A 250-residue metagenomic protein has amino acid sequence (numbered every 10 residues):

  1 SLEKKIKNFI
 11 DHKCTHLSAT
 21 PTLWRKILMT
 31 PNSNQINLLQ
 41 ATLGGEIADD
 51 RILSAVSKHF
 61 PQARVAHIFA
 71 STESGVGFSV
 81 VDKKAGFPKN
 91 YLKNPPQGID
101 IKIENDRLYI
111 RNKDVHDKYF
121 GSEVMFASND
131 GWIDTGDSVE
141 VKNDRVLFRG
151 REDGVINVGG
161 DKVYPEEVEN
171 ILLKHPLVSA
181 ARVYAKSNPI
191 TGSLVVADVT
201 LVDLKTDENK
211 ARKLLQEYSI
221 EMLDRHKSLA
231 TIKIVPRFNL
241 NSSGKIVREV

Functional and structural regions predicted by a protein language model:
S1-K26, Q40, A66: AMP-binding/adenylate-forming
H16, L28-F87: Gly/Ser/Thr-rich phosphate-binding loop
L17, N112, G136-K227: AMP-binding/adenylate-forming catalytic core of the ANL superfamily
Q62, L177-A180, T231, R237: Glycine-centered tight turns that cap/initiate beta-strands
V65-E73, Y91-P96, Y184-K186, K233: Beta-strand->loop->alpha-helix junctions that form or flank phosphate-binding loops in nucleotide-handling enzymes
P95, K102-G131, D161-V163: Conserved ATP/PPi-binding loop(s) of AMP-dependent carboxylate-activating enzymes
E221-K245: AMP-binding/adenylate-forming catalytic domain of the ANL superfamily
